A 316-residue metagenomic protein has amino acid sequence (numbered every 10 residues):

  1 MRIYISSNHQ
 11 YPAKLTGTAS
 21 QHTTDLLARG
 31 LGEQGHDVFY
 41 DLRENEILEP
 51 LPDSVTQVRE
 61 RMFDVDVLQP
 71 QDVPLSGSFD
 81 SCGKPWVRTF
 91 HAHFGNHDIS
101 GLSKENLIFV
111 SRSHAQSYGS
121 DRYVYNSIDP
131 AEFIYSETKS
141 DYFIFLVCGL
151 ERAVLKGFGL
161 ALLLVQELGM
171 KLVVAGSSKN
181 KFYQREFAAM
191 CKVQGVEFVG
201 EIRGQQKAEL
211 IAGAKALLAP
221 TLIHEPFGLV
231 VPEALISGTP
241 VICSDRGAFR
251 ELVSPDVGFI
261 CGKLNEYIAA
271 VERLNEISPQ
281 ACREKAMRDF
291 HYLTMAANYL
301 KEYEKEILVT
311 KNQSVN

Functional and structural regions predicted by a protein language model:
A19, N275-N316: A charged, aromatic-enriched C-terminal amphipathic alpha-helix characteristic of glycosyltransferases across folds
F94-H97, S103-I134, L146-C148: Donor nucleotide-sugar binding/catalytic pocket of nucleotide-sugar-dependent glycosyltransferases
D121, E132-A175: Conserved donor-binding/catalytic core segment of Leloir-type glycosyltransferases
G176, R185-I202: Nucleotide-activated donor-binding/catalytic signature segment of Leloir-type glycosyltransferases, i.e., the conserved
A208, V231-I236, R250-E251: Short alpha-helical segment that forms part of, or immediately flanks, the ligand-binding pocket in carbohydrate-active
A219-I223: Short Ser/Thr-rich beta->loop micro-motif in glycosyltransferases that lines and helps position the nucleotide-sugar
P240-C243: Short hydrophobic beta-strand element within catalytic cores of glycosyltransferases and related nucleotide-activated
P255-N265, V271-E276: Conserved acidic donor-binding segment of nucleotide-sugar-dependent glycosyltransferases
